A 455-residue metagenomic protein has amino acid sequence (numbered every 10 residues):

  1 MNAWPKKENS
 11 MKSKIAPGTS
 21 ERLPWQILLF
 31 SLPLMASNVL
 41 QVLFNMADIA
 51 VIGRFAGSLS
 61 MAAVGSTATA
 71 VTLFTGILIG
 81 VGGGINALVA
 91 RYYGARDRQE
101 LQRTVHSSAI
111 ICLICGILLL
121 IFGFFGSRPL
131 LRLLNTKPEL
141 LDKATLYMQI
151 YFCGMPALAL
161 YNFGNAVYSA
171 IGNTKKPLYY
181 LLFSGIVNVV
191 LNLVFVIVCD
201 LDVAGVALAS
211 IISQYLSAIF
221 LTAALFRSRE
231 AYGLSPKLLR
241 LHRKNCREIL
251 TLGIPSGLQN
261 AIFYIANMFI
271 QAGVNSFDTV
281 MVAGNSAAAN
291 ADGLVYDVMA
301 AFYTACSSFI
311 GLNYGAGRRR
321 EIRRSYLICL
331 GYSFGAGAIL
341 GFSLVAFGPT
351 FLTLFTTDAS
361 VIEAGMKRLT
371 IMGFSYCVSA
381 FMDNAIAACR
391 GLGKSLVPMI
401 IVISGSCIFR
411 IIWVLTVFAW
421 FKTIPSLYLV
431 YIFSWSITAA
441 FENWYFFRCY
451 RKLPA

Functional and structural regions predicted by a protein language model:
M1-S31, V89-P156, V198-I254, I310-S375 (+1 more regions): Short alpha-helical transmembrane segments in multi-pass integral membrane proteins
G18-F55, T69-G84, L88, L113-L120 (+5 more regions): N-terminal transmembrane alpha-helices
L29-D48, I150, Y161, S184 (+5 more regions): Transmembrane helical elements of multi-pass membrane transporters/channels
L43-A62, L131-P138, V194-L201, A261-L294 (+3 more regions): Helix-terminus/linker motif at the lipid-water interface of multi-pass membrane proteins
S58-T69, M148, A207, T279-L294 (+2 more regions): Small-residue hotspots at the loop-to-helix junctions and early N-terminal turns of transmembrane alpha-helices
M61-I121, L158-P177, G284-F342, A346-G348 (+1 more regions): Small-residue-rich hydrophobic transmembrane alpha-helices
L73-G76, N188-N192, A218-T222, L294-D297 (+3 more regions): Hydrophobic transmembrane alpha-helices of multi-pass small-molecule transporters
G82, Y151-S169, P177-N188, V206-I219 (+4 more regions): Short runs within selected transmembrane alpha-helices of multi-pass transporters and secretion channels
